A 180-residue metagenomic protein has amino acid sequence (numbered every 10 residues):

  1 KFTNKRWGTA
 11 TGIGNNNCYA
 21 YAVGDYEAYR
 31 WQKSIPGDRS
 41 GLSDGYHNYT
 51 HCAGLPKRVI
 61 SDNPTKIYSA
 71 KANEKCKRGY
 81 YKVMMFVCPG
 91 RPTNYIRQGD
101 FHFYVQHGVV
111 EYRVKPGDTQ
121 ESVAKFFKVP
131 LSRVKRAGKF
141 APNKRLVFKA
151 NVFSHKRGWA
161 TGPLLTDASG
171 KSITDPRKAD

Functional and structural regions predicted by a protein language model:
K1-K66: Cysteine-nucleophile protease catalytic domains, especially the papain-like/related folds used in DUB/UBL proteases
A10-G14, I96, K115, F126 (+1 more regions): Extracytoplasmic/periplasmic, Sec-exported soluble proteins
D25-A28, G90-R91, H107-V110, K128-P130: Short regulatory "switch" loops immediately downstream of catalytic or recognition motifs within protein catalytic
Y46-V110, V147-A160: ...with weaker cross-activation on analogous glycine-rich loops/strands in unrelated enzymes
V110-P130, R136: Primarily a LysM-type cell-wall glycan-binding module
G138-R145: Extracellular interaction modules
R145-D180: Active-site or metal-binding loop neighborhoods of secreted/extracellular toxin and effector enzymes
